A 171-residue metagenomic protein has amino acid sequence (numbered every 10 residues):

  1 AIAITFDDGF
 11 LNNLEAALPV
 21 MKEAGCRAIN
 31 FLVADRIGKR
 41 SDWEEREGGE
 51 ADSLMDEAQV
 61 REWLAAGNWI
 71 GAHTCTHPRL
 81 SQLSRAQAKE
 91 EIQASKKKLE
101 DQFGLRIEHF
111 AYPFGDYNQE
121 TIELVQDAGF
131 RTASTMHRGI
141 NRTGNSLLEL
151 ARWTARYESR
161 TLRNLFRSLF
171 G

Functional and structural regions predicted by a protein language model:
A1-A66: Active-site beta->alpha N-cap acidic-glycine motif
A1-T5, L11-N13, Q82-G171: C-terminal active-site subregion of NodB/CE4 polysaccharide deacetylases
A24-R27, A66-I70, Q126-A133: Glycine-enriched alpha-helix->loop->beta-strand junction motifs that scaffold or abut catalytic
I29-F31, G71, H109: A structural signal for isolated positions on well-ordered beta-strands in alpha/beta enzyme cores
F31, H73, A133-T135: Short beta-strand and adjacent tight-turn residues that come in two discontinuous sequence segments and form the edges
A34-R36, T74-T76, D116, G139: Active-site-proximal loop/turn and secondary-structure-junction residues that shape catalytic pockets, frequently
I37-R40, C75-T76, L99-F103: A short alpha-helix capping/helix-coil boundary motif
D52-Q87: Histidine/lysine/aspartate-rich catalytic loop segments that bind and position anionic ligands
